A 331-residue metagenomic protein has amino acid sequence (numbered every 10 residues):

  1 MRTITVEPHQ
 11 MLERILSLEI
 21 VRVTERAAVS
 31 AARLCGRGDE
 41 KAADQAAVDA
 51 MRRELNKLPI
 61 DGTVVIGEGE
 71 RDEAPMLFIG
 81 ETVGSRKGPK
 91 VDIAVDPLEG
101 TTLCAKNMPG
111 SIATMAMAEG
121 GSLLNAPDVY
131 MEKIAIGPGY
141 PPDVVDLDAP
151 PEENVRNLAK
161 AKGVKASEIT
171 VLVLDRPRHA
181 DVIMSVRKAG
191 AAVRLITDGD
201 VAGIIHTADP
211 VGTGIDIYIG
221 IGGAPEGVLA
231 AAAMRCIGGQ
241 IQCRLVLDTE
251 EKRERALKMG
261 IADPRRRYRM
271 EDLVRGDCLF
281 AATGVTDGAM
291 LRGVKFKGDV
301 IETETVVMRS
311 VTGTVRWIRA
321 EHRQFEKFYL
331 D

Functional and structural regions predicted by a protein language model:
R2-A94, E153-R156, K160, V201-A202 (+3 more regions): N-terminal subdomain of lithium-sensitive/metallo-dependent phosphomonoesterases centered on the IMPase/IPPase/PAP
N56-K57, T82-G88, D96, C104-M108 (+6 more regions): Solvent-exposed alpha-helices and their adjacent loops that cap or buttress functional pockets in soluble metabolic
V64-E68, I93-V95, C104-K106, N125-A126 (+5 more regions): General beta-strand structural signal in soluble alpha/beta enzymes
G88-E99, L103-L124: DPxDG-like acidic metal-binding loop motif
T114, E119-I196, M259, G288-A289 (+2 more regions): Acidic beta-strand-loop-alpha-helix segment within the catalytic core of divalent metal-dependent phosphate-processing
A180-D181, G203-I205, E226-A230, A289-M290: Short acidic/glycine-rich loop or secondary-structure boundary segments that cap or lie
A191-V201, I215-G222, E226-L257, T305: Gly/Ser/Thr-rich active-site loops/lids in small-molecule metabolic enzymes that frequently grip phosphoryl groups
M234-G288: Glycine-rich phosphate/nucleotide-binding loop
